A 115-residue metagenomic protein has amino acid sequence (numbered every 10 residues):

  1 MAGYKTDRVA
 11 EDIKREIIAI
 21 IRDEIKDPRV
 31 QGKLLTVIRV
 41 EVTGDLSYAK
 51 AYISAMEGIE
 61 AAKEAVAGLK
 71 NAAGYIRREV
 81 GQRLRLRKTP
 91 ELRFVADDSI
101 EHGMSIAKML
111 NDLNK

Functional and structural regions predicted by a protein language model:
M1-Y48, S54-K115: Charge-rich, low-complexity N-terminal segments
